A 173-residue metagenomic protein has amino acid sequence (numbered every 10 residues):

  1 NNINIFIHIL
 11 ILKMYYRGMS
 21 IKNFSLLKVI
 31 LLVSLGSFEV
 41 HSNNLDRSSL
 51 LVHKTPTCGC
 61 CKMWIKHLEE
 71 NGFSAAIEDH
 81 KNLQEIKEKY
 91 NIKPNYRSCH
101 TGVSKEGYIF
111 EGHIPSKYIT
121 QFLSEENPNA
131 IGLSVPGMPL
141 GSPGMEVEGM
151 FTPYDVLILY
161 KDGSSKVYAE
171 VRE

Functional and structural regions predicted by a protein language model:
G18-L27: Bacterial N-terminal signal peptides that target proteins for export
L26-S34: Sec-dependent N-terminal signal peptides
S37-E39: N-terminal signal peptide c-region/cleavage motif recognized by signal peptidases
L45-I65: Local sequence-structure signature of Cys/Sec-based thiol-disulfide redox active-site neighborhoods
I65-Q84: Conserved helix-turn-beta segment immediately C-terminal to the redox Cys motif in thioredoxin-like folds
K89, N95-E173: Thiol/selenol-based redox catalytic cores and closely related redox-interacting motifs
